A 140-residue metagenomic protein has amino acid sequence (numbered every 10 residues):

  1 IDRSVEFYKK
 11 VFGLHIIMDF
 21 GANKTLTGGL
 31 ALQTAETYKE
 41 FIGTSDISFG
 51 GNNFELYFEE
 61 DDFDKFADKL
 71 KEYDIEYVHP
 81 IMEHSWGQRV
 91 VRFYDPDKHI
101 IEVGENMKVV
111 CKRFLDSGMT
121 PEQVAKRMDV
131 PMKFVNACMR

Functional and structural regions predicted by a protein language model:
I1, N53-I100, S117, R127-K133 (+1 more regions): Vicinal oxygen chelate
D2-H15: Amphipathic alpha-helical segments
G13-M18, Y77-P80: Short secondary-structure junctions
H15-G50, I100-E105: Conserved short beta-strand elements that form part of the metal-binding/catalytic scaffold of enzyme active sites
N106-M119: Short, amphipathic alpha-helical "recognition" segments used to contact nucleic acids or chromatin
Q123-A125: Short alpha-helical "recognition helix" segments of helix-turn-helix
